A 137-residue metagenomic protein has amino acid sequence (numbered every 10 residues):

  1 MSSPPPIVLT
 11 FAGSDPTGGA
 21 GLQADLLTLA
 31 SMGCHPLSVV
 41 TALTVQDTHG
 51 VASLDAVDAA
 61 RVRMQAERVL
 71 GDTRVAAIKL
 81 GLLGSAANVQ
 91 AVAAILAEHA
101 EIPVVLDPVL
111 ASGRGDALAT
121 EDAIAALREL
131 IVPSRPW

Functional and structural regions predicted by a protein language model:
M1-A77: Small-residue (G/A/S/T)-rich helix-start motifs and N-terminal tracts that mark the onset
A77-L80, G84-W137: Conserved beta-alpha-beta core of the PfkB/ribokinase-like small-molecule kinase fold
